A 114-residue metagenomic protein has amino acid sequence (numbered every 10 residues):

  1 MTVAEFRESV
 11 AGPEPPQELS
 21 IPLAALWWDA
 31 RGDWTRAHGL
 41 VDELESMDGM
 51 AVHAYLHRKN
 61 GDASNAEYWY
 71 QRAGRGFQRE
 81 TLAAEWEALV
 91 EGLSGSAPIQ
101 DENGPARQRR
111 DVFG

Functional and structural regions predicted by a protein language model:
M1-Q17, Q78-G114: Intrinsically disordered, low-complexity, charge-biased linker/tail regions
A11, H38-E45, G74-R75, S94: A conserved position within tetratricopeptide repeats
P15-I21, L44-M50: Generic helix N-cap/helix-start motif at coil->alpha-helix transitions
W27, T35-R36: Acidic, serine/threonine-rich, low-complexity C-terminal transcriptional regulatory domains
R36-A37, A66: Solenoid-repeat scaffolds in large eukaryotic assemblies
E45-M47, K59-E80: TPR/TPR-like (Sel1-like) alpha-helical repeat modules
